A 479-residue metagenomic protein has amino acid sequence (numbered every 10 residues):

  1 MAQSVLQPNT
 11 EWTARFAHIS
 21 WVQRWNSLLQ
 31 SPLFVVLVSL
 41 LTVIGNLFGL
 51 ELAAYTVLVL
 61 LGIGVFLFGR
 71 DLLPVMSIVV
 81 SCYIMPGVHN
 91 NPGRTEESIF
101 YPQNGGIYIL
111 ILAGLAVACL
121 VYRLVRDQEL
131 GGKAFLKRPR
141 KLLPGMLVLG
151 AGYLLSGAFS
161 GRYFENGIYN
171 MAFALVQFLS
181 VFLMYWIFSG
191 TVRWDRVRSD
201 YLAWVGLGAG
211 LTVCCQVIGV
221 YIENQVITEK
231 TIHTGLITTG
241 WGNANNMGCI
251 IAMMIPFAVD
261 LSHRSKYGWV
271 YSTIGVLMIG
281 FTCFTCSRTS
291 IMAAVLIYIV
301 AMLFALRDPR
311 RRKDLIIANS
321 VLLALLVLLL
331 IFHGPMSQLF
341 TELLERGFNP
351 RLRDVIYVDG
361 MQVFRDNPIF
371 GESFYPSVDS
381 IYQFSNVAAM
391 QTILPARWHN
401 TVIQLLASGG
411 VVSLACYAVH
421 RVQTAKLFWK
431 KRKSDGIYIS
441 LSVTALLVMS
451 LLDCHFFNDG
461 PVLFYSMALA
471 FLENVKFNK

Functional and structural regions predicted by a protein language model:
Q3, Q7, Q23-L124, L155-G157 (+1 more regions): N-terminal signal-anchor transmembrane segment
V36-S39, P256, H420, G436-L451 (+1 more regions): Transmembrane alpha-helices of multi-pass inner-membrane enzymes
L37-L40, G62, G150-L154, A158 (+6 more regions): Alpha-helical transmembrane segments of multi-pass inner-membrane proteins
N104-G114, K141-Y153, E165-G190, W204: Aromatic-anchored transmembrane helix interface
V217-V220, F284-T285, A305-R346, M361-R365 (+1 more regions): A membrane-periplasm/extracellular boundary helix in multi-pass inner-membrane enzymes that assemble envelope glycans
T231-T238, L329-D359, D379-Y382: Flexible juxtamembrane loops connecting transmembrane helices in multi-pass membrane enzymes that build or modify
R311-L315, N319, S408-L447: Hydrophobic transmembrane alpha-helices and their immediate junctions
R346-V358, R365-D366, F370-G409: Long extracytoplasmic/lumenal interhelical loops at the membrane interface of multi-pass membrane proteins
